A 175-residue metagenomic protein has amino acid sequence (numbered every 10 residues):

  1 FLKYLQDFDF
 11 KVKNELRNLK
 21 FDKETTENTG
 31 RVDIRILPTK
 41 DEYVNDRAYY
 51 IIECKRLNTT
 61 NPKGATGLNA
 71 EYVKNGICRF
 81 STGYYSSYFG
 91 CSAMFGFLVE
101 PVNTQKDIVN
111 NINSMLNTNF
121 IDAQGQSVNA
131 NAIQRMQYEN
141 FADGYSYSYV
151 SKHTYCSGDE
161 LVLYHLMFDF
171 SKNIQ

Functional and structural regions predicted by a protein language model:
K3-Y4: Surface/interface-facing alpha-helical segments and adjacent flexible terminal/loop regions used for partner/assembly
D7, K11, T66-A70, G83-C91 (+1 more regions): C-terminal tail/extension regions appended to the core domain(s) of diverse proteins
V12-Y50: Active-site metal-binding core of divalent-cation-utilizing nuclease and nuclease-like domains
T29, R47, E71-N75, R79 (+2 more regions): Short, well-structured alpha-helical interface segments that form or flank functional binding sites
I34-I36, Y50-N58, F80: Conserved catalytic cores of phosphodiester-cleaving nucleases, focusing on short active-site segments
E53, F95-V99: Conserved beta-strand segments of the P-loop GTPase G domain that flank and frequently precede/overlap
L57-F80: Mg2+/Mn2+-dependent nuclease catalytic core
L57-N61, E100-Q105: Short acidic, S/G/P-rich loop/turn micro-motifs used as interaction or catalytic elements
